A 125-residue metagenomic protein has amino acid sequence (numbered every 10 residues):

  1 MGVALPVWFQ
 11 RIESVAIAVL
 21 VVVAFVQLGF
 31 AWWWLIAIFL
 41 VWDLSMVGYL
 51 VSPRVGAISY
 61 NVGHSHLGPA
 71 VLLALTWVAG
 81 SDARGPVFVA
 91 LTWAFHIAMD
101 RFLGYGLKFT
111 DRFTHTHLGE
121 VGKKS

Functional and structural regions predicted by a protein language model:
M1-S125: N-terminal membrane-targeting hydrophobic helices
